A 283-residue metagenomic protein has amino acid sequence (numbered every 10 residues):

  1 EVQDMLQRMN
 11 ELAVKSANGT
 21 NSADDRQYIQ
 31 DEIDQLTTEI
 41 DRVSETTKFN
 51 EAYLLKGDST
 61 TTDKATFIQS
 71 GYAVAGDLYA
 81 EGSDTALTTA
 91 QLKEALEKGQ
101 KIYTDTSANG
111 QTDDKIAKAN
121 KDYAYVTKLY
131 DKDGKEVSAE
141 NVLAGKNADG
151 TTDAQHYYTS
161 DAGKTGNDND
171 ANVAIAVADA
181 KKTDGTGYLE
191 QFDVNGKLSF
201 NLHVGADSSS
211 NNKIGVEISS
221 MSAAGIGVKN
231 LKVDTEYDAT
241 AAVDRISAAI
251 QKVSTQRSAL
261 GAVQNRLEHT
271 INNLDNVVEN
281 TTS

Functional and structural regions predicted by a protein language model:
E1-D84, Q91-K101, D105-N120, D131-K135 (+2 more regions): Primary detection of the long, small/polar-rich alpha-helical "axial" segments characteristic of bacterial flagellar
